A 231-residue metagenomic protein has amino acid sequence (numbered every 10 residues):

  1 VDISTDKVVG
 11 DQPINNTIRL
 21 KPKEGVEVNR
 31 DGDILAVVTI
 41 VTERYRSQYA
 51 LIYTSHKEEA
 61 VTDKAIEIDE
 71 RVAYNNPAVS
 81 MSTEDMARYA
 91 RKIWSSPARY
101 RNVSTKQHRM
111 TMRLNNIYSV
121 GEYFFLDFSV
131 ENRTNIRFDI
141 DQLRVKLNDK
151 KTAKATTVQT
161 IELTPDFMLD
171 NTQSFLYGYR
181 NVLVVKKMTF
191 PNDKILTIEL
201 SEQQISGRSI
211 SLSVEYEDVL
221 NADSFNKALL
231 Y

Functional and structural regions predicted by a protein language model:
V1-Y100, T105-Y231: A general "mature secreted/periplasmic domain" signal
